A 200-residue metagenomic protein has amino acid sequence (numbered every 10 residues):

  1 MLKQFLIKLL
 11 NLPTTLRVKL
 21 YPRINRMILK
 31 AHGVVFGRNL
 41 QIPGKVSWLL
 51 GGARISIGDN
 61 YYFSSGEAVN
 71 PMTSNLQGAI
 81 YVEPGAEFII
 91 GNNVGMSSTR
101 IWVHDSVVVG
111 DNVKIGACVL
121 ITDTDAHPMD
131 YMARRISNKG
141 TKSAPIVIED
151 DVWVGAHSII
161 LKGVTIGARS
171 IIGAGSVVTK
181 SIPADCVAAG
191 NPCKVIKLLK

Functional and structural regions predicted by a protein language model:
M1-T122, E149-D150, S158, A168 (+2 more regions): Domain-scale signature associated with acetyltransferase and cell-envelope carbohydrate enzymes
R54, P145, G163: Short hydrophobic/aromatic beta-strand element in the GNAT-like acyltransferase core that lines or flanks the acyl-donor
D105, K162, K180: Conserved coupling/switch loop of ABC ATPases
G110-S143: Histidine/lysine/aspartate-rich catalytic loop segments that bind and position anionic ligands
G116, G155, L161, G173: Short beta-strand-to-coil loop within P-loop NTPase ATPase cores
D125, M132, V164, L198-K200: Conserved catalytic-core motifs of eukaryotic protein kinase domains, centered on the activation segment
I136-V147, D151, H157: Surface-exposed acidic, glycine/proline-enriched linker/cap segments that occur as 15-30-residue helix-coil
T165-A189, C193: C-terminal/domain-terminus segments
